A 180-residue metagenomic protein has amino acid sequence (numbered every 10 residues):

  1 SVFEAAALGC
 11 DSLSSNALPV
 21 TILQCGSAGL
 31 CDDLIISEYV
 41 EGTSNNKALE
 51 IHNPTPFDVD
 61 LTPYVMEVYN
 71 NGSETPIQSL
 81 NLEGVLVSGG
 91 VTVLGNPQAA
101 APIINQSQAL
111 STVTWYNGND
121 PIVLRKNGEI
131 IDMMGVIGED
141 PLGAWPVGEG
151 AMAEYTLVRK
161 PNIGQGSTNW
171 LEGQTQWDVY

Functional and structural regions predicted by a protein language model:
S1-A6: Extracellular recognition modules
A7, R125-G128, P161-G164: Ser/Thr/Pro-rich, low-complexity mucin-like regions that serve as glycosylated stalks/linkers or repetitive adhesive
A7-S15: Short, exposed coil/turn segments at beta-strand boundaries within extracellular/luminal domains
S15-C25: C-terminal edge beta-strand
C25-T156: Activation on beta-sandwich/Ig-like modules and their edge loops
E149-G150, Y155-Y180: Extracellular low-complexity, O-glycosylation-prone Ser/Thr/Pro/Gly-rich "stalks" and linkers flanking catalytic
